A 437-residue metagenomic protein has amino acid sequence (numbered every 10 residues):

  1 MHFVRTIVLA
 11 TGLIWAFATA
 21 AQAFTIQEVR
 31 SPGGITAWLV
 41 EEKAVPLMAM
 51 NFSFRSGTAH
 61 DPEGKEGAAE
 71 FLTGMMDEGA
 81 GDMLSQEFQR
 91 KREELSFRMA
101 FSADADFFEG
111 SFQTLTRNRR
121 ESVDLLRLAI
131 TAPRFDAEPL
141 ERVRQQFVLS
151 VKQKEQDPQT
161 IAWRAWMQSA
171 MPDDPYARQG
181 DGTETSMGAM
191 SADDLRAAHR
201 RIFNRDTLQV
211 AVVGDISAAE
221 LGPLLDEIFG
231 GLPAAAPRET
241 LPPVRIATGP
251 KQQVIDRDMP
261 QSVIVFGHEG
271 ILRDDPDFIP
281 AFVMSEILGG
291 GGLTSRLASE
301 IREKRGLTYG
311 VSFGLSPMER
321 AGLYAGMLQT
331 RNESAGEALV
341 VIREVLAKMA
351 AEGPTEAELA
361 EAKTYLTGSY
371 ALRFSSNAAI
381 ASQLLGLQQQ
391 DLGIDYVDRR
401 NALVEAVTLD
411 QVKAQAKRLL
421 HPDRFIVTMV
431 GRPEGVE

Functional and structural regions predicted by a protein language model:
M1-T6: Positively charged n-region of N-terminal signal peptides that target proteins for export
I7-A18: Bacterial N-terminal signal peptides
F24-E42: Short N-terminal segments immediately surrounding and downstream of signal-peptide cleavage
V40, V45-L72, S85-I130, R144 (+6 more regions): M16 family metallopeptidases and their MPP-like homologs
G79-D82, I130-E138, A351: Short, polar/flexible loop-turn hinges at active-site or ligand-entry regions and domain interfaces
P172-Y176, G180, N204-R205, Q209-L272 (+1 more regions): An aromatic/glycine/proline-enriched structural segment found at the starts of mature extracellular/organellar domains
